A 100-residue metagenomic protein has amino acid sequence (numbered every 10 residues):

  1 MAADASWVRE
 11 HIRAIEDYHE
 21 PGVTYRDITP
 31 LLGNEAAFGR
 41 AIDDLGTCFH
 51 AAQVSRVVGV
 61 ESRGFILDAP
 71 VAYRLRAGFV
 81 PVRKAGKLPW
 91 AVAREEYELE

Functional and structural regions predicted by a protein language model:
M1-E100: PRPP-associated nucleotide enzymes
